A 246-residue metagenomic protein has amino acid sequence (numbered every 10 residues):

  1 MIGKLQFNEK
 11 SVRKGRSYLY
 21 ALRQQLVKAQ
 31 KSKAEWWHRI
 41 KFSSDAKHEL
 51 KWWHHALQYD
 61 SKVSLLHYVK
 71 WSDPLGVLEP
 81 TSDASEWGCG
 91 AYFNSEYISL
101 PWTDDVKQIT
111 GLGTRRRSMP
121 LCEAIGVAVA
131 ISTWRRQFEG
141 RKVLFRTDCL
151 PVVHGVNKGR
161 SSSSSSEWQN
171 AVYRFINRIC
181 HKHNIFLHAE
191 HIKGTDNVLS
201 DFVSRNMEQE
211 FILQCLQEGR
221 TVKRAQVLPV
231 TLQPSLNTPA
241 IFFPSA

Functional and structural regions predicted by a protein language model:
M1, K31, I185, F202-A246: Flexible, low-complexity interdomain linkers flanking nucleic-acid-processing modules
M1-K70: C-terminal reverse transcriptase regions that engage the nucleic-acid substrate
S11-K14, W36-H48, V69-S72, T114-M119 (+2 more regions): Conserved, non-catalytic sequence blocks in retroelement Pol enzymes and Pol-derived host proteins
K14-R16, Q25, E96, K158-W168 (+1 more regions): Short secondary-structure boundary/capping segments
D73-W87, V127: Two-metal-ion RNase H-like nuclease active-site motif
C89-F93: Short beta-strand scaffold segments in enzyme catalytic cores
S95-I125, P151-N170: A short, polar/acidic, helix/strand-boundary loop motif
I131-V198, F202: RNase H catalytic domain
